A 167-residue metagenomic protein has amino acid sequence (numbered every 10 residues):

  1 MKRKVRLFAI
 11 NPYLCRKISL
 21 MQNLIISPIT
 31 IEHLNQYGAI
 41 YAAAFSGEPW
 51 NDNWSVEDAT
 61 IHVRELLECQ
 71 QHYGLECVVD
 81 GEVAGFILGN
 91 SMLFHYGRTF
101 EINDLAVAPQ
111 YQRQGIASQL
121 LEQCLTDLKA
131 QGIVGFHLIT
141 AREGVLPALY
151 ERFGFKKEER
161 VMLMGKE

Functional and structural regions predicted by a protein language model:
M1-L20: N-terminal amphipathic/basic-hydrophobic helices that include classical n-h-c signal peptides and signal-anchor
N23-A39: A short beta-loop-alpha structural element at the N-terminal edge of CoA-dependent acyl/N-acetyltransferase catalytic
A42-V63, H72: Conserved GNAT-fold acetyl-CoA-binding loop/helix
E76, E82-S91, E101, A106: Conserved beta-strand in the GNAT
M92-I102, Q112, E158-R160: A conserved beta-turn-beta hairpin within the catalytic core of GNAT-like acetyltransferases that forms part
V107, R113-T126, R152: Conserved acetyl-CoA-binding loop-helix of GNAT-fold acetyltransferases
S118, R142-R160: Conserved active-site alpha-helix within GNAT-family acetyltransferase domains
K129-T140: Conserved GNAT acetyl-CoA-binding A-motif
